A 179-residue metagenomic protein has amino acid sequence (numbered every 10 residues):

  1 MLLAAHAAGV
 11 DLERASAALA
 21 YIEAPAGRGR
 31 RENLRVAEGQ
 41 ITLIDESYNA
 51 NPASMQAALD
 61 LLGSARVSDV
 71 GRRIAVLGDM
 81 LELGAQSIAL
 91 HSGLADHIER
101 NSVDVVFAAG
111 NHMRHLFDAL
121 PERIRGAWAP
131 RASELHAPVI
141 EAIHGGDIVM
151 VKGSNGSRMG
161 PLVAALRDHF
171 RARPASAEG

Functional and structural regions predicted by a protein language model:
L2-G179: ATP-dependent carboxylate-amine ligase
